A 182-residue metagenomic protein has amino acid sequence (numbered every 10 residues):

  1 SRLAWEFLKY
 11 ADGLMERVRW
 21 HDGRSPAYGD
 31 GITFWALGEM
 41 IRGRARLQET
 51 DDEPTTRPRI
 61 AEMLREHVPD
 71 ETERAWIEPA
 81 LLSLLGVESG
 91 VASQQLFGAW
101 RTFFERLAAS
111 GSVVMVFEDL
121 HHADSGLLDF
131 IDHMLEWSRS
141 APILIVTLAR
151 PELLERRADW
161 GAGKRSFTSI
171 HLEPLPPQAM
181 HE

Functional and structural regions predicted by a protein language model:
S1-E182: Key residue(s) within conserved catalytic/signature motifs
